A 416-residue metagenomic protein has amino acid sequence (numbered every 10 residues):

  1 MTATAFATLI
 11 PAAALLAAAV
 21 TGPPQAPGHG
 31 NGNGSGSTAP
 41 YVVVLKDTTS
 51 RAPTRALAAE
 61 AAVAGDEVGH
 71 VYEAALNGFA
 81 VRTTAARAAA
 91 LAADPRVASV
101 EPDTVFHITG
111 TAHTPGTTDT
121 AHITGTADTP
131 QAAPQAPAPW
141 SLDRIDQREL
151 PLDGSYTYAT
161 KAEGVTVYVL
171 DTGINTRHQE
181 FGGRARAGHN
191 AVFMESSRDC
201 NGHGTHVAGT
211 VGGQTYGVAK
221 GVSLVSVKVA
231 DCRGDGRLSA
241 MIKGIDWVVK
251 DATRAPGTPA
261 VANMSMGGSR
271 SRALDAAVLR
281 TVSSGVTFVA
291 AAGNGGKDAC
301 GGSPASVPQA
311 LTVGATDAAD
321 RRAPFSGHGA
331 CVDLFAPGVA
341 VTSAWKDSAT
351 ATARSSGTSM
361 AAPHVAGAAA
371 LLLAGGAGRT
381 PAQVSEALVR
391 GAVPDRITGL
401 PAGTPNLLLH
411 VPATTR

Functional and structural regions predicted by a protein language model:
T2-P115, T124, I397: Primarily auto-inhibitory N-terminal propeptides
A26-N33, A59-V71, D94-T166, I174 (+3 more regions): Protease zymogen maturation seam
V44-D47, V71, T83, E101-V105 (+13 more regions): Active-site-proximal beta-strand/loop segments in catalytic clefts of secreted hydrolases
P53, T83-R87, S141, R177 (+9 more regions): Stable alpha-helical elements in mature extracytoplasmic
G69, F106, A121, S226 (+7 more regions): C-terminal subdomain of the subtilisin-like protease fold in secreted/lumenal serine endopeptidases
S155-A187, M194-A240, A255-V261, C300 (+5 more regions): Subtilisin-like serine protease catalytic core
M194, D235-M241, M264-A336, A340-A366: Substrate-binding/specificity loop regions of serine endopeptidase catalytic domains, predominantly subtilases
A368-A369, G375: Alpha-helical metal-binding/catalytic segments enriched in His/Glu/Asp
